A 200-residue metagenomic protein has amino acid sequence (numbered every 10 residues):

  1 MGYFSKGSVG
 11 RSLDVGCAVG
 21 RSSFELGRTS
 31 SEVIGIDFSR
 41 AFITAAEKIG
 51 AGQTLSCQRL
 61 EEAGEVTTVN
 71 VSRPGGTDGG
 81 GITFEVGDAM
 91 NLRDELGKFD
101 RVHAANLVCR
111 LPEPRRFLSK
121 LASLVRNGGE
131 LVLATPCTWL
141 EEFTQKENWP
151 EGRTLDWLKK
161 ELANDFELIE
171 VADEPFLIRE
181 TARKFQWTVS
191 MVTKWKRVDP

Functional and structural regions predicted by a protein language model:
S8-A18, I34: Conserved class I S-adenosyl-L-methionine
S39: Conserved SAM/SAH-binding beta-strand->alpha-helix loop
K48-M90: S-adenosyl-L-methionine
E61-A63, T144-A172: Conserved Class I S-adenosyl-L-methionine
M90-V102: A short acidic, Gly/Pro-enriched loop at the edge of an enzyme's catalytic core that lines a small-molecule cofactor
R101-E113: A short SAM/SAH-binding and catalytic strip from SAM-dependent methyltransferases
R115-N127: A short glycine-rich, Lys/Arg-flanked "PGG" loop and its adjoining helix->strand segment in the class I
G128-P136: Conserved beta-strand signature within the Rossmann-like core of class I S-adenosyl-L-methionine
